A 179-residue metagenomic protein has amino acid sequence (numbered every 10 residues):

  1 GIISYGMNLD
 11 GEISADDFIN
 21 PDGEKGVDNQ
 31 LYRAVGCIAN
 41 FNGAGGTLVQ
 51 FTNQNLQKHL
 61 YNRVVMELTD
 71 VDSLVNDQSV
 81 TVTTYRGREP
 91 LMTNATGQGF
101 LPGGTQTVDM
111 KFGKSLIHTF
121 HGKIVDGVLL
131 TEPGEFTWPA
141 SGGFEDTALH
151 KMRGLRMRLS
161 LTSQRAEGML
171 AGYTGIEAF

Functional and structural regions predicted by a protein language model:
G1-F179: Extracytosolic secretory-pathway proteins
